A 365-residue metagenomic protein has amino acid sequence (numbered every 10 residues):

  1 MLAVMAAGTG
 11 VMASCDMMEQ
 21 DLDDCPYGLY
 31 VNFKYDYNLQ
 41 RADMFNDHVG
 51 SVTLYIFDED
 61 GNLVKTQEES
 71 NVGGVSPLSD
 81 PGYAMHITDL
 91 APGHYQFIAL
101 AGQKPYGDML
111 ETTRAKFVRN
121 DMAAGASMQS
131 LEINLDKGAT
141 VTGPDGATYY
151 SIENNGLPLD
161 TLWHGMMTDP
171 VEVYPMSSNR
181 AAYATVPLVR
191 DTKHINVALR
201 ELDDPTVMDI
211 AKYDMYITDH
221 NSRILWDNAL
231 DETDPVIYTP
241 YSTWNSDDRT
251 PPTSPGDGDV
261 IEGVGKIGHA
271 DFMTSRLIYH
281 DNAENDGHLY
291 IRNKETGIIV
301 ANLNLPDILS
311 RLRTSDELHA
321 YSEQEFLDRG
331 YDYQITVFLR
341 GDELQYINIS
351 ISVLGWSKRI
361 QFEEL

Functional and structural regions predicted by a protein language model:
G8-Y35: Bacterial Sec-dependent N-terminal signal peptides
D23-Y27, N46, D89-G93, S178-R180 (+3 more regions): Solvent-exposed loop and beta-edge segments used for protein-protein assembly and interaction
K34-D47, A198-V207: Structural motif
T53-E111, M208-L318, L365: Tryptophan-paired
T66-V189: Short, low-hydrophobicity acidic/polar segments
G146-P255: A sequence/structural signal for flexible, mid-protein segments enriched in small/helix-disrupting residues
A320-L365: Hydrophobic, glycine-enriched assembly/anchoring segments
